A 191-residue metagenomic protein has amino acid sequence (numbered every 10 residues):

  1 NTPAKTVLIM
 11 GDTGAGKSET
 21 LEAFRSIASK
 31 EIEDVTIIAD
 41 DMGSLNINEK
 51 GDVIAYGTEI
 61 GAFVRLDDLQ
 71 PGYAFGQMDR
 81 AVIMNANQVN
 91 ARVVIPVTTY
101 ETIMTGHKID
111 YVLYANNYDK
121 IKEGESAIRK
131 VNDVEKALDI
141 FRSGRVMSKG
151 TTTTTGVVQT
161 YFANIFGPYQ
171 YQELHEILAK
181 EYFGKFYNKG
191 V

Functional and structural regions predicted by a protein language model:
N1-T6, M10, E33, Y73 (+1 more regions): Extreme N-terminal, non-catalytic leader segments that precede Walker-type/kinase nucleotide-binding cores
T2-A4, A15, E31-E33, I38-D40 (+4 more regions): Short, well-ordered loop/turn elements at secondary-structure boundaries
P3-L8, G51-E59, K122-I128: Short, well-ordered strand-loop elements centered on a beta-strand within folded domains, enriched for acidic residues
K5-S29: Glycine-rich phosphate-binding P-loop
V7, I38, Y56, Y111-L113: Hydrophobic/aromatic beta-strand patches that form the interior of the parallel beta-sheet core in alpha/beta enzyme
T13-A15, I60-A62, N117-K120: Short, glycine-/Ser/Thr-/acidic-enriched flexible segments
D34-T102: Conserved nucleotide-sensing/catalytic segment adjacent to the nucleotide-binding pocket in NTP-handling enzymes
V89-V191: Conserved NTP phosphate-binding and transfer environment spanning the P-loop NTPase/kinase superfamily
